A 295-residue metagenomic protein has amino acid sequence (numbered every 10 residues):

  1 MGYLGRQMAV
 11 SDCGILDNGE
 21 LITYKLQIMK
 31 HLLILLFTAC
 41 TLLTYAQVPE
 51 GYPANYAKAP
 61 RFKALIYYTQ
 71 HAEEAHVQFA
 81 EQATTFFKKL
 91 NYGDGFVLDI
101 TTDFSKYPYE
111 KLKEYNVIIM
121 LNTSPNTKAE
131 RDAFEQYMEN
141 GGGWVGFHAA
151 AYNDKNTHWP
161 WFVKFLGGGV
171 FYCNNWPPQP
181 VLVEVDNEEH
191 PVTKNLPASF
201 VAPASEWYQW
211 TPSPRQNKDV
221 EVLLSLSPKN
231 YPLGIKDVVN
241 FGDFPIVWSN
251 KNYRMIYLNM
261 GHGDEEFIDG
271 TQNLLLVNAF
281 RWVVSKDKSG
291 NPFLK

Functional and structural regions predicted by a protein language model:
M1-M8, D12-V48: Bacterial Sec-dependent N-terminal signal peptides
Q47-R61, K89, K229-P245, N250-K295: Extracellular ligand-binding/catalytic regions of CAZymes and related secreted enzymes and adhesion modules
P49, N175-N252: Catalytic beta-strand/loop cores that center a nucleophilic Ser/Cys/Thr and support acyl-enzyme chemistry
Y56-R61, Y92, E110-E114, T127-E130 (+4 more regions): Extracellular/periplasmic catalytic domains that process cell-envelope and extracellular macromolecules
L65-N153: Helical hinge/lid and interdomain linker segments adjacent to catalytic or ligand-binding clefts that mediate domain
Y68, L223-S225, I256-M260: Active-site-proximal beta-strand elements of phosphoester/diester hydrolases
S124-L196: A glycine-rich, often tryptophan-bearing local segment used as a flexible ligand/cofactor-contacting loop or short
